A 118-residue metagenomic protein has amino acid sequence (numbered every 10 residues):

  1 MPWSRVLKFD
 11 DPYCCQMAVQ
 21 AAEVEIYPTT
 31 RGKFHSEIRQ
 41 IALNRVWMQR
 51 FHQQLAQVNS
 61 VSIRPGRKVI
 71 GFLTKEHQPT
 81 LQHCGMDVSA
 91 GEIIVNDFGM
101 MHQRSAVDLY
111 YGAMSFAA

Functional and structural regions predicted by a protein language model:
M1-N44: A short, N-terminal "cap"/entry segment at the start of jelly-roll beta-barrel domains of the cupin/DSBH fold
P28, K33-A118: N-terminal regulatory/effector-sensing and dimerization cores that precede helix-turn-helix DNA-binding domains
